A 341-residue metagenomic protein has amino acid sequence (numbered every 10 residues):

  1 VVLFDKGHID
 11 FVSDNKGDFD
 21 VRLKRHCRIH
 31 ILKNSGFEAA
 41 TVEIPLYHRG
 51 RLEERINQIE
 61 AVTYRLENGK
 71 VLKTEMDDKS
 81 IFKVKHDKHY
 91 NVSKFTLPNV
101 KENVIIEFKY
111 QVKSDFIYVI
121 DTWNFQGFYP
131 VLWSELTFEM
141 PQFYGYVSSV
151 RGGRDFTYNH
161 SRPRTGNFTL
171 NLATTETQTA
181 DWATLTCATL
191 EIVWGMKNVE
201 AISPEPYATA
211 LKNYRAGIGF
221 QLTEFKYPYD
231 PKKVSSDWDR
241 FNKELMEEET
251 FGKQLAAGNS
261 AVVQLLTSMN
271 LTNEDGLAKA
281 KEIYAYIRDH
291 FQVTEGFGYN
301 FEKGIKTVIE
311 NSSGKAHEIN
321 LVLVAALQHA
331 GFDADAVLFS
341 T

Functional and structural regions predicted by a protein language model:
V1-S236, R240, L245, L321-Q328 (+1 more regions): Beta-strand-rich, non-transmembrane domain signature
V12, N91, D121, F251 (+2 more regions): Residue-level detector of alpha-helix boundaries and kinks
K16-G17, R49-R51, Q126, G252 (+4 more regions): Hydrophobic alpha-helical scaffolding
D18, R22, V100, K232 (+3 more regions): Soluble non-cytosolic domains of exported or imported proteins
G36-A40, K113-I117, G258-L265, N300-G304: Short acidic (Asp/Glu) and glycine-rich catalytic loops that position anionic groups and cofactors
H89, T267-T341: Active-site neighborhood of thiol-dependent amide/isopeptide-bond enzymes
Y207-V293, F297, F301-E302: Acidic low-complexity segments
